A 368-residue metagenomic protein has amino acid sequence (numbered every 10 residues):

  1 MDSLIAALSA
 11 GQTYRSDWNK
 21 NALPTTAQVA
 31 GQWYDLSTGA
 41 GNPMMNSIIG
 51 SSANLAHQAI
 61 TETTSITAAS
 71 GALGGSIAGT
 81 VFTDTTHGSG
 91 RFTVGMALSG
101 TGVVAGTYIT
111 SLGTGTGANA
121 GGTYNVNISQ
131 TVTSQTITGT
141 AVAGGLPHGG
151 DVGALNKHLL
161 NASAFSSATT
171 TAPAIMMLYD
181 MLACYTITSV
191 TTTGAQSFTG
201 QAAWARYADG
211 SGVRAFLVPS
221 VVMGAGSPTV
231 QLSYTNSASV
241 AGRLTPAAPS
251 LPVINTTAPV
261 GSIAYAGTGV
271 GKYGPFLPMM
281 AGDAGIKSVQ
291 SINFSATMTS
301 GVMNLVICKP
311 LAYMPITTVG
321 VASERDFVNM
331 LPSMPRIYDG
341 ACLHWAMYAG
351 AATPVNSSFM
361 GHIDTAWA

Functional and structural regions predicted by a protein language model:
M1-T67, A141-P219: Extended assembly-interface regions of large multimeric machines
M1-Y14, W18-A22, V240, V302-A368: C-terminal interaction-tip segments
Y14, W18, W33-Y34, I49 (+13 more regions): Sequence-level detector for tyrosine residue identity
I66-G145, A225-G226, Y234-M334: Small/polar beta-strand repeat architecture
G95-L98, R214-V221, A341-G350: Hydrophobic beta-strand segments within beta-rich accessory/binding domains
G149, S166-T169, S220-S227, M298-G301 (+1 more regions): Extended, low-complexity, turn-rich repeat/linker tracts enriched in Gly/Pro/Ser/Thr and Asp/Glu that occur
R206-A238: Aromatic- and glycine-enriched beta-alpha-beta binding-site module
